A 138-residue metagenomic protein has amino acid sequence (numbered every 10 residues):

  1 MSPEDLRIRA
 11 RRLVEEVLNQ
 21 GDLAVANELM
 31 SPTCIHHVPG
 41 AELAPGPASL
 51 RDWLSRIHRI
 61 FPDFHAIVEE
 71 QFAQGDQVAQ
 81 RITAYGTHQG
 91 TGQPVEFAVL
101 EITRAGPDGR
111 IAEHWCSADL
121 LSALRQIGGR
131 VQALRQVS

Functional and structural regions predicted by a protein language model:
M1-S138: C-terminal and inter-domain tail/linker signature
